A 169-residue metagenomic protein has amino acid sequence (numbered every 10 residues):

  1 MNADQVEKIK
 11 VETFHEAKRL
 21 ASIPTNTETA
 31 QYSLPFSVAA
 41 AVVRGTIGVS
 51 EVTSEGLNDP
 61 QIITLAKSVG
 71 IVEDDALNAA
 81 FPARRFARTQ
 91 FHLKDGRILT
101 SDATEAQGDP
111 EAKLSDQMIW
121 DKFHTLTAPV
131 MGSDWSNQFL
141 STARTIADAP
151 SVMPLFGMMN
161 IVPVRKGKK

Functional and structural regions predicted by a protein language model:
M1-K169: Terminal-appendage/accessory-domain detector
